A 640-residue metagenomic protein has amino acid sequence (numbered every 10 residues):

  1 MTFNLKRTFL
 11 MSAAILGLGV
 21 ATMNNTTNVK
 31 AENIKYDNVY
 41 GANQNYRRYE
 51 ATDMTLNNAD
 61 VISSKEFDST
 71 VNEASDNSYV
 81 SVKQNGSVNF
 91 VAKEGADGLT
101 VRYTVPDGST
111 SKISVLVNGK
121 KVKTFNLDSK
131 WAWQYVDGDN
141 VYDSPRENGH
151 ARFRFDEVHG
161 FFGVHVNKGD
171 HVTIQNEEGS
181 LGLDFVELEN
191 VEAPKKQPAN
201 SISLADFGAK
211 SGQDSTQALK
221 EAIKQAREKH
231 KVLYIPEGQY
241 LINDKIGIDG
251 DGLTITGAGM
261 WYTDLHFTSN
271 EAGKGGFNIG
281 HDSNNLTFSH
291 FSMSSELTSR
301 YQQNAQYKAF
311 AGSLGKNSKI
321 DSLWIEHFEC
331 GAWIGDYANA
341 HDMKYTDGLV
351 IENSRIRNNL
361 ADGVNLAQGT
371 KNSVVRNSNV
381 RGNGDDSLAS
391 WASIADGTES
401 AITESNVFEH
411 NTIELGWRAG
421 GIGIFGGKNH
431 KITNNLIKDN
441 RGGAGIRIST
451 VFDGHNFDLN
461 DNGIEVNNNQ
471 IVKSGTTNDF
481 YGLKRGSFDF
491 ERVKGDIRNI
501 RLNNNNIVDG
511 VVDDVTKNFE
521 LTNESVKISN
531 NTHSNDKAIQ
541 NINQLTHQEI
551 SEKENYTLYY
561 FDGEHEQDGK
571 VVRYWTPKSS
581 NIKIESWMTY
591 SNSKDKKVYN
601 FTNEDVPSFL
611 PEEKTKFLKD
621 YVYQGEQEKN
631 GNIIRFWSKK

Functional and structural regions predicted by a protein language model:
T2-T26: Sec-dependent N-terminal signal peptides of Gram-positive bacterial secreted proteins and lipoproteins
E32-N200, Y556-D562, E566, S593: Extracytoplasmic
N85, E177, H230-Q239, G257-T263 (+1 more regions): Extracellular beta-strand-rich, repetitive "passenger/adhesive" scaffolds that bind or process carbohydrates
A92-E94, Y103-D107, N176-E178, A226 (+4 more regions): Non-cytosolic beta-sheet module surface loops
L204-P236: Acidic Gly/Asp/Thr-rich repetitive segments characteristic of extracellular carbohydrate-active and adhesion proteins
K220, Q225, L241-I255, D264-H290 (+4 more regions): Extracellular beta-strand-rich solenoid/capping regions of secreted or surface-exposed proteins that bind or remodel
K231, N243-K245, M260, D264-G275 (+11 more regions): Short glycine/acidic-rich loop motifs that flank beta-strands on beta-rich extracellular proteins
A258-W261, N284-S295, K316-E329, K344-A361 (+10 more regions): Right-handed parallel beta-helix
